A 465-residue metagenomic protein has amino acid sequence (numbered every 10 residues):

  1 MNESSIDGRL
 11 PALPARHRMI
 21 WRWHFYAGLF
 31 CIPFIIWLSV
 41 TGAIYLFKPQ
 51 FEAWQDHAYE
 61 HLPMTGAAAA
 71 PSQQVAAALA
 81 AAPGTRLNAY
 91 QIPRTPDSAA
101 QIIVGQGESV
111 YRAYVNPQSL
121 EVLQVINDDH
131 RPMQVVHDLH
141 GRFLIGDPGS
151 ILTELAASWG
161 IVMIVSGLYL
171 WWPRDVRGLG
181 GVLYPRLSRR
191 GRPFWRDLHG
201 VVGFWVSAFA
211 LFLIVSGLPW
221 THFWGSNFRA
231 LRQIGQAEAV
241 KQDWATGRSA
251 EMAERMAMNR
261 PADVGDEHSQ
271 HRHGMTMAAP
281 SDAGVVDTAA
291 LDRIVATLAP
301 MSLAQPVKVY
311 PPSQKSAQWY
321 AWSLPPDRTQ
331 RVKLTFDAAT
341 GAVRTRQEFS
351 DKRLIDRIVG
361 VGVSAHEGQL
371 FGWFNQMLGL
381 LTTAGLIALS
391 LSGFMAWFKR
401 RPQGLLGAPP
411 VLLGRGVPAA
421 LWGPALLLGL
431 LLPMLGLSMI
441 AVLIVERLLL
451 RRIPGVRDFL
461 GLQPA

Functional and structural regions predicted by a protein language model:
M1-A465: Conserved histidines in hydrophobic membrane contexts and catalytic metal-binding motifs
